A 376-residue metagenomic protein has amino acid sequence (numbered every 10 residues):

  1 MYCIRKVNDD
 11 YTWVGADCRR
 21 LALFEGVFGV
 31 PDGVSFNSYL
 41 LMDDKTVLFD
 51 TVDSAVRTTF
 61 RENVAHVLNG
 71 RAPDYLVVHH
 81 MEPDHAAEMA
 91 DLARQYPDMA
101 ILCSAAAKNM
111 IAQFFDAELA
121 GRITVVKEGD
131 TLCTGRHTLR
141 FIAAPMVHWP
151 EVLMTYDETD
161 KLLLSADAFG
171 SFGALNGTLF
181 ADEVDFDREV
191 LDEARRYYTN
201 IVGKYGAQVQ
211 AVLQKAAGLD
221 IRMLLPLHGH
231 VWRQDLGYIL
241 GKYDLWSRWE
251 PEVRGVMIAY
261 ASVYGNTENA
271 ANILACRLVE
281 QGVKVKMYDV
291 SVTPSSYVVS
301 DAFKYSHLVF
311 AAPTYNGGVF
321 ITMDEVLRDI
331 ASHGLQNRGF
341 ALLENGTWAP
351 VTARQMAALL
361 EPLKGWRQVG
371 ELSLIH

Functional and structural regions predicted by a protein language model:
I4-V64, M154-D157, K161-S165, T267: Conserved beta-strand hairpin/beta-sheet module of binuclear metal-dependent hydrolase folds, prominently
R5-D9, C103-V152, Y205-A211: Metallo-beta-lactamase
D44, A55-L102: Active-site metal-binding motif and surrounding structural segment of the metallo-beta-lactamase
F49-T51, P73-M81, I101-S104, L163-A166 (+1 more regions): Active-site neighborhood of phospho(di)ester-bond hydrolases with catalytic His/Asp-centered motifs
T138-P226, V231-Q234: Metallo-beta-lactamase
A271-K286, E361-G365: Short helix-loop-beta junction
P294-R367: Helix-loop-strand module that forms the ligand-binding subsite of alpha/beta enzymes
H376: Conserved small/polar residues in nucleotide/adenosyl-binding loops
